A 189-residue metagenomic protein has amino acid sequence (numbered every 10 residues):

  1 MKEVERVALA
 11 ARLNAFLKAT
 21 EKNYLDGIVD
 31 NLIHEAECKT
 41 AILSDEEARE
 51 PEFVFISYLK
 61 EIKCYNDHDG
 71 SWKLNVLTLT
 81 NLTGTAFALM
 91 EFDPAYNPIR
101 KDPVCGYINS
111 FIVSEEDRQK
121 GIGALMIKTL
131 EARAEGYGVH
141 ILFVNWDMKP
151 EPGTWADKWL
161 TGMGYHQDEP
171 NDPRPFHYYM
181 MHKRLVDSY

Functional and structural regions predicted by a protein language model:
Y24-T80: Active-site rim helix/loop that mediates acceptor-substrate recognition in acyltransferases
G70, T80-L82, A88-K101: A conserved beta-strand-loop-helix scaffold within acyl/acetyltransferase catalytic domains
D102-E115: Conserved acetyl-CoA binding element of GNAT-fold acetyltransferases
V113, Q119-A132: Conserved acetyl-CoA-binding loop-helix of GNAT-fold acetyltransferases
Y137-V139: Short, high-confidence coil segments that cap the C-terminus of an alpha-helix and link into the following beta-strand
F143-D157, P173-P175: Conserved beta-strand-loop-alpha-helix junction that forms the acyl-donor binding cleft
K149, G162-G164, D168-Y189: C-terminal "cap" of GNAT-fold acetyltransferases
